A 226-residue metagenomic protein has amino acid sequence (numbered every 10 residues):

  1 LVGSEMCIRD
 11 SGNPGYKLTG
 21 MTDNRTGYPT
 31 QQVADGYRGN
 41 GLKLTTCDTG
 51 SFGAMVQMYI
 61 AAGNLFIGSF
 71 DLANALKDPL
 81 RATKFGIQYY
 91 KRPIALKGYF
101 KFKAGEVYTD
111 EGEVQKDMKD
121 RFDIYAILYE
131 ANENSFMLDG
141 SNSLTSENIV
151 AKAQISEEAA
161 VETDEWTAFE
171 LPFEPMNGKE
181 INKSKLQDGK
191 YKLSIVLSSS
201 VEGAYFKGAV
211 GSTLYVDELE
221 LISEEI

Functional and structural regions predicted by a protein language model:
L1-I8: Short, small-residue-biased leader/transition segments that mark boundaries at the very start of proteins
V33-F52: Short carbohydrate-recognition loop motifs
T46, F100-F102, L128-E130, P175 (+1 more regions): Short beta-strand segments enriched in hydrophobic/aromatic residues within well-folded beta-rich domains
D48-M55, L80-I87, A168-L186: Signal that preferentially marks extracellular ectodomain short beta-strand elements of beta-sandwich modules
M58-K77, T83-L96, V161-E162, K185-Q187: Extracellular/lumenal carbohydrate-interaction signature centered on repeated Trp-anchored short motifs
T83-Q115, L171, L219: Extra-cytoplasmic beta-strand recognition segments
V114-Y125, T167-T213, E218-L219: Extracellular beta-strand ligand-recognition surfaces/modules
E133-Q187, A209: Extracellular carbohydrate recognition and processing domains and analogous Trp-centered ligand-binding platforms
